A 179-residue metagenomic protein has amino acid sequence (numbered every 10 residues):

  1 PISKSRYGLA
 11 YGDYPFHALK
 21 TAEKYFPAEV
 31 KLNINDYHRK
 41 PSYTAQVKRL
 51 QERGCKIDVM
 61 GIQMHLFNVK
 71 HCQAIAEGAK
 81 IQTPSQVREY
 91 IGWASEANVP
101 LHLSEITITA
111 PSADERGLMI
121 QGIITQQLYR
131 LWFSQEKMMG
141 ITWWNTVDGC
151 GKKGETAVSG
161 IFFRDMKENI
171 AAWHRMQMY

Functional and structural regions predicted by a protein language model:
P1-Y11, T21-K24, Q82, E89-W93 (+2 more regions): Aromatic-rich peripheral "rim/lid" segments of glycoside hydrolase catalytic domains that contact and position glycan
L9-H17, K48: Short acidic/polar alpha-helix capping motifs at helix-coil junctions
Y14-Y43, H102-T107, G140-T146: Aromatic-lined carbohydrate-recognition surfaces of secreted/lumenal glycan-active proteins
A18, M64-H65, T125: Long, contiguous hydrophobic alpha-helical segments, chiefly transmembrane helices and signal peptides
K24-E29, R53-K56, Q135-K137: Short helix-capping segments at alpha-helix termini
V30-Y37, Y43-I81, E96-T107: Aromatic- and acid-rich polysaccharide-binding/catalytic face of secreted or lumenal carbohydrate-active enzymes
K40-L50, G122-L131: Short, acidic/polar
